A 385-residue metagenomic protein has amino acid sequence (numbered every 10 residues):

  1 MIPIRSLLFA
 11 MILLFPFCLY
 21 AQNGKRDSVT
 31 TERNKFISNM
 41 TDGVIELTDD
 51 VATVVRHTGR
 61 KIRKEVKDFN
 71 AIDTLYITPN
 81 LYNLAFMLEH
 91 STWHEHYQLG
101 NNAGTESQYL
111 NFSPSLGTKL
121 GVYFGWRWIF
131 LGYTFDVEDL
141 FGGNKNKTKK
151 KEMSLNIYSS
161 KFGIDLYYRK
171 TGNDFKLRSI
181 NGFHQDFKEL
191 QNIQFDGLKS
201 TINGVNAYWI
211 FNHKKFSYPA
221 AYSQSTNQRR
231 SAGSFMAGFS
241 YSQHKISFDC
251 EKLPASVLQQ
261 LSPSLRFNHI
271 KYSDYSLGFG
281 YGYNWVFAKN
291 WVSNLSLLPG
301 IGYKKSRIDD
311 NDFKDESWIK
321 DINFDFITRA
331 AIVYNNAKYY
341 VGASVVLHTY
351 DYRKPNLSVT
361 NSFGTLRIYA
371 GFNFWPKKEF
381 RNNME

Functional and structural regions predicted by a protein language model:
L19-P79, K378-E385: Sec-dependent signal peptide cleavage junction
N80-F86, T118, R127-I129, S160-I164 (+5 more regions): Outer-envelope beta-barrel architecture signal
Y82, P114-L120, K147-K151, Y158 (+6 more regions): Residues that define the transmembrane beta-barrel architecture of outer-membrane proteins
L88, L120-W126, Y133, M153-S159 (+6 more regions): Residues on the lipid-exposed face of transmembrane beta-strands in outer-membrane beta-barrel proteins
W93-K119, F130-N146: Surface-exposed strand-loop-strand hairpins of Gram-negative outer-membrane beta-barrel proteins
Y109-S113, G117-K119, L177-N181, E189-N203 (+6 more regions): Extracellular/periplasm-exposed beta-strand and loop segments of Gram-negative cell-envelope proteins, dominated by
S154-H269: Outer-membrane pore/translocation modules
G204-A207, S362-E385: Outer-membrane beta-barrel "beta-signal"
